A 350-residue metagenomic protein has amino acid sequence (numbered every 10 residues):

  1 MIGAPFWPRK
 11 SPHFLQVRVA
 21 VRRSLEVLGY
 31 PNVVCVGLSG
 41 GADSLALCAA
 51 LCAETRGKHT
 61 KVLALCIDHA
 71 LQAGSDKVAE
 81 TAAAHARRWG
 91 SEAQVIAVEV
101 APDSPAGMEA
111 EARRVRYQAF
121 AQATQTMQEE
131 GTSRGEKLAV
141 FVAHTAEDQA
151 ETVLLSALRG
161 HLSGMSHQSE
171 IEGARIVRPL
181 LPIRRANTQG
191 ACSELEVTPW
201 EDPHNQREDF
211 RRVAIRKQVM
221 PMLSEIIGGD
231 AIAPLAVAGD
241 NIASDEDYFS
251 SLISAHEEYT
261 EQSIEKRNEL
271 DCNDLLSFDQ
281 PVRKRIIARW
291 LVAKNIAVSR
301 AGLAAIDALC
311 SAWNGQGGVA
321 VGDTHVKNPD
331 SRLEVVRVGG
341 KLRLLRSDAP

Functional and structural regions predicted by a protein language model:
I2-D43, L63, H69, V98-P102 (+4 more regions): AMP-forming adenylation/ATP pyrophosphatase catalytic core
I2-Q218: Core alpha/beta nucleotide-donor-binding catalytic domains of modification enzymes
D76, A106, D209, G229-I232 (+1 more regions): Non-catalytic, surface-exposed connector residues within folded enzymatic/regulatory domains
Q189-G190, P221, A233-A236: Solvent-exposed alpha-helical segments within well-ordered globular domains of core cellular machineries
P203, L223, K294-N295: Short amphipathic alpha-helical interaction patches enriched in hydrophobic/aromatic residues with interspersed Lys/Arg
N205-R211, A231-A243: Internal, active-site/partner-interface "lid" segment
Q218-A231: Conserved anion/nucleotide-ligand pocket segment
